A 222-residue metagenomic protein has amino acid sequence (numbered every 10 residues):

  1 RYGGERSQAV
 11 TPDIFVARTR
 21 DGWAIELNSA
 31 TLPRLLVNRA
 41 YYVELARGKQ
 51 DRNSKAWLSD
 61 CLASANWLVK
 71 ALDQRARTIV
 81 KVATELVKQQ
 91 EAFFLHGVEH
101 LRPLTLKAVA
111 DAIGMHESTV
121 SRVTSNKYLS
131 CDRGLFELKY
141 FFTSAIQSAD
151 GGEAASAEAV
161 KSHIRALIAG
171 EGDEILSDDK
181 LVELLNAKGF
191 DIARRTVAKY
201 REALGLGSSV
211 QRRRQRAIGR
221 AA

Functional and structural regions predicted by a protein language model:
R1-A222: Alpha-helical scaffold/interaction cores of sigma-54-like transcription cofactors and many family A DNA polymerases
